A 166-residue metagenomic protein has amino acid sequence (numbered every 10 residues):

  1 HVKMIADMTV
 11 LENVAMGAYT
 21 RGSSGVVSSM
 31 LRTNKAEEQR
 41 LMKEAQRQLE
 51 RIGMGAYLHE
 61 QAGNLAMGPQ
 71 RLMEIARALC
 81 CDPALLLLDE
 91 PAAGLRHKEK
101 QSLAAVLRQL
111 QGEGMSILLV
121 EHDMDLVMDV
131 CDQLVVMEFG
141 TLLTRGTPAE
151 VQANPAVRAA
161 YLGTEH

Functional and structural regions predicted by a protein language model:
H1-H166: Glycine-rich phosphate-binding loops of nucleotide-dependent enzymes
